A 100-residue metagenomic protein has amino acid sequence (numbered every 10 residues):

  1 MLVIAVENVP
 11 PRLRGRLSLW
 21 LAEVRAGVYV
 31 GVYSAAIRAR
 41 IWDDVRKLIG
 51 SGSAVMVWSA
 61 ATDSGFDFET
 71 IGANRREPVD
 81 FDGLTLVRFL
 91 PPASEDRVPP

Functional and structural regions predicted by a protein language model:
M1-A5, V9-P100: Basic nucleic-acid-binding interfaces
